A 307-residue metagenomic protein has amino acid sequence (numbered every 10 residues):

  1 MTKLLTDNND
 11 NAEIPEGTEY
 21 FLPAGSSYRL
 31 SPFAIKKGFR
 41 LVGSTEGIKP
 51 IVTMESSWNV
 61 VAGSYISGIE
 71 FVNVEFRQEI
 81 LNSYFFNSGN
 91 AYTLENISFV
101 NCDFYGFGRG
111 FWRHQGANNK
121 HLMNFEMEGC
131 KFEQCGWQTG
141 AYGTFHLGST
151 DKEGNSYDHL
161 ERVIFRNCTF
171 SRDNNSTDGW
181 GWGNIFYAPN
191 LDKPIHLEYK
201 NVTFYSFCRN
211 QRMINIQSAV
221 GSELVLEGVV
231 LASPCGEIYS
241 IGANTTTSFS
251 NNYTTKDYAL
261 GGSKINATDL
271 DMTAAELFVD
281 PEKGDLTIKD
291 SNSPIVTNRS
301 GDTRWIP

Functional and structural regions predicted by a protein language model:
M1-D7, L277-E282: Right-handed parallel beta-helix/beta-solenoid
T2-F39, E46-E55: N-terminal extracellular ligand-recognition/capping segment immediately after the signal peptide
G17, G25, S44-I51, V74 (+3 more regions): Extracellular beta-strand-rich, repetitive "passenger/adhesive" scaffolds that bind or process carbohydrates
F21, A34, V42, T53 (+5 more regions): Extracellular beta-strand solenoid repeats
L30, K37-Y84, A274-E276: Right-handed parallel beta-helix/beta-spiral solenoid domain characteristic of secreted/periplasmic
G38, S67-Q78, L94-G106, H121-W137 (+4 more regions): Right-handed parallel beta-helix
T53-A62, Q78-N90, G106-N119, G136-S156 (+3 more regions): Extracellular beta-strand/beta-solenoid scaffold signature
T268-P307: C-terminal accessory segments
